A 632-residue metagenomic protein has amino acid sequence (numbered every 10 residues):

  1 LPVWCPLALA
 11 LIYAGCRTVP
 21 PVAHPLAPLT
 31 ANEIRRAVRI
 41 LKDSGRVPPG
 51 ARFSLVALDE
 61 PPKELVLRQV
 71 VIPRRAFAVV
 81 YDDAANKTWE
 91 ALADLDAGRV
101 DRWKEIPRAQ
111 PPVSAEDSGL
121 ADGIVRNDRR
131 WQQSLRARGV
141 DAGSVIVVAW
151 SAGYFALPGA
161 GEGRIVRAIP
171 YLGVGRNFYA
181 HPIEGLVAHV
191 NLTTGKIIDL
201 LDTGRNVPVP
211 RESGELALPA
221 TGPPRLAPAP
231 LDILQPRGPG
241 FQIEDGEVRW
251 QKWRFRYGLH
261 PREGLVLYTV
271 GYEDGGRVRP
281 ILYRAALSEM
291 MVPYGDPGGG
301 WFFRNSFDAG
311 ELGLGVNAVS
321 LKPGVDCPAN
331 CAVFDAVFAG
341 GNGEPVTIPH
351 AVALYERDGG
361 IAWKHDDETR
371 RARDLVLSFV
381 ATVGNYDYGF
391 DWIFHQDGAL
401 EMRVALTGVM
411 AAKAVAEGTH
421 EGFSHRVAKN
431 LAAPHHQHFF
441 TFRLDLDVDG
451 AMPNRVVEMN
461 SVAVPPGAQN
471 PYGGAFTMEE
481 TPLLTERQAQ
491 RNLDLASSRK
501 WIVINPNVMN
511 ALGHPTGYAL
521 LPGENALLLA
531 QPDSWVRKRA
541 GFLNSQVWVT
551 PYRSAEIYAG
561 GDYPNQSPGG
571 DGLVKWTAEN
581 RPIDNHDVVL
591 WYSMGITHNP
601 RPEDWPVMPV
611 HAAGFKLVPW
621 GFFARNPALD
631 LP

Functional and structural regions predicted by a protein language model:
P2-A14: Bacterial N-terminal signal peptides
I12-A23: Bacterial Sec-dependent signal peptides at the C-terminal "C-region" and cleavage site
P25-L65, S114-A156: Short, non-transmembrane alpha-helical segments in secretory-pathway proteins
P48-L95, A142-N191, Q251-W253, L377: Exposed beta-strand-loop-beta-strand "reactive/processing" segments of non-cytosolic proteins
P48-P49, N86-T88, G98-D101, Q132-Q133 (+3 more regions): Short loop/beta submotifs within extracellular cysteine-rich repeat domains
A84-A85, A91-Q133, N191: Hydrophobic or amphipathic alpha-helical targeting/insertion segments
L95, K104-V113, G175-L265, T269-A399 (+3 more regions): Extended effector regions of multi-domain proteins
R138-S144, E417-S424: Short, glycine/acidic-rich hinge or "gate" loops at secondary-structure transitions that mediate conformational
